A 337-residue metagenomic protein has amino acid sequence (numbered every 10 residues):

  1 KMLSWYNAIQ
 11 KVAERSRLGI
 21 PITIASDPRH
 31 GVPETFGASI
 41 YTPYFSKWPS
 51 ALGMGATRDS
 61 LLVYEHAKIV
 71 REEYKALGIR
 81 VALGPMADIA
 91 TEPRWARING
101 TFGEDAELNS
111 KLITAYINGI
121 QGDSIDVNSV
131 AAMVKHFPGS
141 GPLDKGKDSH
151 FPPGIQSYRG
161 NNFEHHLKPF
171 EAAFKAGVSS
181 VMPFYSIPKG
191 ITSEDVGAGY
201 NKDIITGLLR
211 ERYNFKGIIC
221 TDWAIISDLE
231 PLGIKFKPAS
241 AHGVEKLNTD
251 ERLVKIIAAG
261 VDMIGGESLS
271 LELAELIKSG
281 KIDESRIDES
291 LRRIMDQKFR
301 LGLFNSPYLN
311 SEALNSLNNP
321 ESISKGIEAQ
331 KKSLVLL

Functional and structural regions predicted by a protein language model:
K1-L337: Glycoside hydrolase catalytic-domain context in secreted enzymes
